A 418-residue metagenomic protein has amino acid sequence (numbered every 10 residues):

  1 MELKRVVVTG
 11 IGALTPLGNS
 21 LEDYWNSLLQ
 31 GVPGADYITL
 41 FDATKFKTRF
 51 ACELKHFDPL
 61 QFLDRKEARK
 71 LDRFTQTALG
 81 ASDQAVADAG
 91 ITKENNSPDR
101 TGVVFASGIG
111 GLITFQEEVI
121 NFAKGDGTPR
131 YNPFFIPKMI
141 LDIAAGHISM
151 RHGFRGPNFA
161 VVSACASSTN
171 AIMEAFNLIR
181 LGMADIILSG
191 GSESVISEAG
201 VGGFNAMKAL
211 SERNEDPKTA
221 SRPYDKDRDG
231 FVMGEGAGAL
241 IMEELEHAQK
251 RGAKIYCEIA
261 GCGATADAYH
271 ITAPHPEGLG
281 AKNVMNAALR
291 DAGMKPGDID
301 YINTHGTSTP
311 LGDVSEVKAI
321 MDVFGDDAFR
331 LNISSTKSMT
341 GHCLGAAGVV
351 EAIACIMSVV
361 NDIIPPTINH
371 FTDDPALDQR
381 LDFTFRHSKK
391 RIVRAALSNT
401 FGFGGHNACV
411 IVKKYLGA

Functional and structural regions predicted by a protein language model:
M1-E67, A89, E246-E258, I353-I368 (+1 more regions): ACP-dependent fatty acid/polyketide chain-elongation machinery
M1-V8, N96-P98, A292-D298, F329 (+1 more regions): Flexible, low-complexity linker/loop segments at domain and module junctions
R5-T9, D36, E215-A292, Y301 (+1 more regions): Condensing-enzyme catalytic core mediating Claisen C-C bond formation in acyl metabolism
V8, D23-W25, L29-S163, S192-V201 (+1 more regions): Conserved beta-ketoacyl condensing-enzyme motif
A78-I91, A144, S149-H152, P157-E193 (+4 more regions): Active-site-proximal alpha-helical scaffold in enzymes
A85-S97, A248-I255, M285-Y301, V323-D327: Phosphate/pyrophosphate-binding loops at sites that engage ATP/ADP/AMP, CoA/4′-phosphopantetheine, polyphosphate
G125-N132, M173, N177, E193-K250 (+2 more regions): Glycine-/small-residue-rich "gating" segment that lines the acyl/pantetheine channel and substrate pocket
M183-D229, C262-P276, G306-D313, R330-L381: Acyl-CoA/ACP chain-elongation machinery
